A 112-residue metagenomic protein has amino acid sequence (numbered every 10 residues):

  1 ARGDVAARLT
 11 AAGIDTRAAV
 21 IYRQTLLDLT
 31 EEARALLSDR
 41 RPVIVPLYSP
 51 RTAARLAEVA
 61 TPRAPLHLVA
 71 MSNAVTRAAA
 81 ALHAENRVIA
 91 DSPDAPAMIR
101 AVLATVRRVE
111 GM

Functional and structural regions predicted by a protein language model:
A1-M112: Conserved beta-alpha
